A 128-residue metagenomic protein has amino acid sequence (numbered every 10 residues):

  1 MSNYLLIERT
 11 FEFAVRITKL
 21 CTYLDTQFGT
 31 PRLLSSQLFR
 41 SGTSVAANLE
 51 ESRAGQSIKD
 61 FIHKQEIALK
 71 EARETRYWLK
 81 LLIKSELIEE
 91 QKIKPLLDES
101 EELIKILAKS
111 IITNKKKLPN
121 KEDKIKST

Functional and structural regions predicted by a protein language model:
M1-T128: Short, C-terminally biased terminal segments at protein or domain edges
